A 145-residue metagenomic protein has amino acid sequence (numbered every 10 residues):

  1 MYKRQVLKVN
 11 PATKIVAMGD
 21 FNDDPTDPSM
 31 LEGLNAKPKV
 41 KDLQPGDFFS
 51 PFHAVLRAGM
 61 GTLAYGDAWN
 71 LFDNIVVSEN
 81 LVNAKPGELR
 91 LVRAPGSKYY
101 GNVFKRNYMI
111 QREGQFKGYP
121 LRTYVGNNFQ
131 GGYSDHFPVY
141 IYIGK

Functional and structural regions predicted by a protein language model:
M1: Active-site loops and adjacent core secondary-structure elements that bind or stabilize anionic groups
R4-V16, N22-K145: Metal-dependent phosphoester-hydrolase catalytic domains
